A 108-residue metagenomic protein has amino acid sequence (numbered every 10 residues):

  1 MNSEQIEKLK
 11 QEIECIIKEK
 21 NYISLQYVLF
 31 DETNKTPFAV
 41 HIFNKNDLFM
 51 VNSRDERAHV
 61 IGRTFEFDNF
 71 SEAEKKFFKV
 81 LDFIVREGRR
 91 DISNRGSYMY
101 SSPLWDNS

Functional and structural regions predicted by a protein language model:
M1, L29-T33, P37, N44 (+1 more regions): Extended, low-complexity, acidic/proline- and Ser/Thr-rich intrinsically disordered regions
M1-T33: Negatively charged, low-complexity tracts enriched in Asp/Glu with abundant Ser/Thr
E19-N21, V28, M50, R54 (+2 more regions): Residue-level signal for well-ordered alpha-helical segments
I23, V28, A39, F78 (+1 more regions): Compositionally biased, intrinsically disordered low-complexity regions enriched in proline and serine
L29-F30, I61-T64, S93, L104: Local beta-strand/beta-hairpin segments that build beta-sheet-rich folds
E32-G62, V80: Short aromatic-glycine-(Arg/Gly/Cys) micro-motifs in beta-strand/loop hairpins
D68-D82: A short, charged, amphipathic alpha-helix used as a generic interaction element across diverse proteins
F83-S108: Intrinsically disordered, low-complexity charged/polar segments
